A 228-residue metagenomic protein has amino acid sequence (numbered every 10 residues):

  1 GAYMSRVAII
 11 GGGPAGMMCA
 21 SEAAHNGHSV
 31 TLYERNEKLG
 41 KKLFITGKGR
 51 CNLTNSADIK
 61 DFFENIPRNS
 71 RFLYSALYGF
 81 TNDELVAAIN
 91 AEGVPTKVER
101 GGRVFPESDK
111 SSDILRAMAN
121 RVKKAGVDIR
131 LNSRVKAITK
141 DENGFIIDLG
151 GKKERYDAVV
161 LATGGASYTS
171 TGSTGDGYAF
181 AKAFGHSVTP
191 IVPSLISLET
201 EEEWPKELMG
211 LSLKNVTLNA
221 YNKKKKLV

Functional and structural regions predicted by a protein language model:
G1-Y3: Short, Lys/Arg-enriched N-terminal segments with co-localized hydrophobic residues within the first ~10-30 amino acids
S5-L32: N-terminal Rossmann-like FAD-binding beta1-loop-alpha1 element of flavoenzymes
I10, I45, L161-A162: Redox-cofactor binding/interface segments in oxidoreductases and associated redox assembly factors
G13-A15, K38, G165-S167: Residue-level detector of alpha-helix initiation sites
A24-K48: Glycine-rich FAD pyrophosphate-binding loop
R50-V98: Glycine-rich active-site loop/strand segments that organize a redox cofactor
L73-T81, R100-N120, S167-G172, E201-E203: Short beta-strand to alpha-helix junction loop
R121-V228: Predominantly flavin-linked oxidoreductase catalytic cores and closely associated redox partners
